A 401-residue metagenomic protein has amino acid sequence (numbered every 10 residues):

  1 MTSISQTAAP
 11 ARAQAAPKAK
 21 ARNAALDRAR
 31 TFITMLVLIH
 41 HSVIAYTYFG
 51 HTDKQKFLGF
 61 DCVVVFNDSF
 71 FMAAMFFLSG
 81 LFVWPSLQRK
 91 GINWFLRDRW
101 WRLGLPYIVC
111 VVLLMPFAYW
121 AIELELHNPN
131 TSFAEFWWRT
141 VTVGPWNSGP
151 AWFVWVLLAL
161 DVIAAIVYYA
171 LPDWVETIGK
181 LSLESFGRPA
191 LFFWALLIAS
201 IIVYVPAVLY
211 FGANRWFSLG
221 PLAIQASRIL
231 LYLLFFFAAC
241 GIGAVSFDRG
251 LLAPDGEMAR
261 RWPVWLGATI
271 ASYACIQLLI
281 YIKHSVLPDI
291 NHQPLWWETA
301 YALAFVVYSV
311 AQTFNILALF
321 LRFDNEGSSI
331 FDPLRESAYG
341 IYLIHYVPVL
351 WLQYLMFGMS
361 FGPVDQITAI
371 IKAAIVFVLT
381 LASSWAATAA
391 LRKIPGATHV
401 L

Functional and structural regions predicted by a protein language model:
T2-L401: Alpha-helical transmembrane segments and their immediate juxtamembrane cytosolic regions
